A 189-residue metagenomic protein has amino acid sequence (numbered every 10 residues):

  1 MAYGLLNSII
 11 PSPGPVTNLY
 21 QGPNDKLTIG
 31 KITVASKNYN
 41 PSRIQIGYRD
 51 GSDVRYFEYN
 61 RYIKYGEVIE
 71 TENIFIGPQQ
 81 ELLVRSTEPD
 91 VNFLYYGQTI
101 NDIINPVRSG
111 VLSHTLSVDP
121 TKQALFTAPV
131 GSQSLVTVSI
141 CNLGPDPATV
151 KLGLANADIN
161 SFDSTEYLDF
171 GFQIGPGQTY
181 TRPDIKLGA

Functional and structural regions predicted by a protein language model:
M1-K31, A35-K37, R43-Q45, Y56 (+3 more regions): C-terminal interaction-tip segments
S36-N40, L143-D146: Short, acidic/polar linear motifs in exposed loop/turn regions
I44-I46, V150-L152: Short beta-strand elements bearing conserved aromatic residues within extracellular beta-rich modules
R49-E81, S86-T87, A157-A189: Intrinsically disordered, low-complexity Pro/Gly/Ser/Thr-rich segments with frequent PxxP/GP/PP motifs and embedded
S132, V138-P147: Long beta-sheet-rich domains in secretory-pathway and surface-associated proteins
